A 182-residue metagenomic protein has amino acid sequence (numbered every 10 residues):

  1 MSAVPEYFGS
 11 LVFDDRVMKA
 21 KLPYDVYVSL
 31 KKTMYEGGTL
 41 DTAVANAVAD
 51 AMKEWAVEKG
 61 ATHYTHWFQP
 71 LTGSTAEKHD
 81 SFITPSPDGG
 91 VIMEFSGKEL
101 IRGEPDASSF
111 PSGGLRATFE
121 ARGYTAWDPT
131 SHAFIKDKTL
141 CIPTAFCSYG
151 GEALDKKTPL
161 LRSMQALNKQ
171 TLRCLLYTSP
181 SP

Functional and structural regions predicted by a protein language model:
M1, K19-A20, A51, S131-L140: Short, functional N-terminal and low-complexity linear motifs
A3-G97, I101-F119: Histidine/acidic residue-rich metal-binding segments in metalloenzymes
F119-L176: Charge-rich interaction surfaces and accessory domains that mediate macromolecular binding and assembly
Y177-P182: Conserved small/polar residues in nucleotide/adenosyl-binding loops
